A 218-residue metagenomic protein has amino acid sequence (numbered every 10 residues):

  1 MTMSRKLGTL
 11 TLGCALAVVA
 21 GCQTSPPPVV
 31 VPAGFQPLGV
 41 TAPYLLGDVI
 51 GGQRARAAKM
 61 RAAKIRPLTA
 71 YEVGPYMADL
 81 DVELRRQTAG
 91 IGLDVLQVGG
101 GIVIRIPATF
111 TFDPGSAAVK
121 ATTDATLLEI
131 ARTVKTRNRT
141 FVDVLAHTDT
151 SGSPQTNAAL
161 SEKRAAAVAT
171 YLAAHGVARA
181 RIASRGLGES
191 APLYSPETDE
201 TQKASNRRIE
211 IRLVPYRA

Functional and structural regions predicted by a protein language model:
M1-A20: Sec-dependent bacterial lipoprotein signal peptides
L16-V40: Bacterial Sec signal peptide processing site at the extreme N-terminus
V18, Q87-A89, T136, A178 (+1 more regions): Short, structurally constrained coil/turn elements that cap an alpha-helix or connect an alpha-helix to the following
L38-V82: Post-signal-peptide N-terminal segment of Sec-exported extracytoplasmic proteins
P67-G74, T111-K120, P154-N157: Second-shell loop/turn segments in exported
D81-G92, Q97, T111-A146, T170-A173 (+1 more regions): Periplasmic peptidoglycan-binding/anchoring modules of Gram-negative envelope and division proteins
I102-P107: Short, aliphatic-rich beta-strand segments
A117, L145-Y216: Periplasmic OmpA-like peptidoglycan-binding domain that tethers envelope proteins to the cell wall
